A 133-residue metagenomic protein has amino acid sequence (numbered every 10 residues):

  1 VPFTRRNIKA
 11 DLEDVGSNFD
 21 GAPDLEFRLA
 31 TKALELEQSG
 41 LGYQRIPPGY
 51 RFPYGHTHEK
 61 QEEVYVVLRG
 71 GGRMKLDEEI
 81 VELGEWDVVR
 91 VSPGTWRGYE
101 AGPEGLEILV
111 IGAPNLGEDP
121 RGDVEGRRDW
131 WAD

Functional and structural regions predicted by a protein language model:
V1-S39, P47-P48, Y54, R121-D133: A short, N-terminal "cap"/entry segment at the start of jelly-roll beta-barrel domains of the cupin/DSBH fold
F3, G98-D133: Double-stranded beta-helix
L36-S39, P47-F52, G71-R73, I80 (+1 more regions): Short, charged/polar surface micro-motifs in flexible loops or helix N-caps
Y43, L76-E78, P93, A101 (+1 more regions): Residue-level recognition of conserved beta-strand positions in structured domain cores
Y43-P47, T57-K75: Short, conserved beta-strand element in jelly-roll/cupin
Y54, M74-K75, V91, R97-P103: Short beta-strand His + acidic residue motifs that chelate non-heme Fe in jelly-roll/DSBH and cupin folds
K60, E79, T95, E104-G105: A generic "binding-loop/recognition-motif" signal
E78-G94: Short acidic-glycine-tyrosine-enriched beta hairpin
